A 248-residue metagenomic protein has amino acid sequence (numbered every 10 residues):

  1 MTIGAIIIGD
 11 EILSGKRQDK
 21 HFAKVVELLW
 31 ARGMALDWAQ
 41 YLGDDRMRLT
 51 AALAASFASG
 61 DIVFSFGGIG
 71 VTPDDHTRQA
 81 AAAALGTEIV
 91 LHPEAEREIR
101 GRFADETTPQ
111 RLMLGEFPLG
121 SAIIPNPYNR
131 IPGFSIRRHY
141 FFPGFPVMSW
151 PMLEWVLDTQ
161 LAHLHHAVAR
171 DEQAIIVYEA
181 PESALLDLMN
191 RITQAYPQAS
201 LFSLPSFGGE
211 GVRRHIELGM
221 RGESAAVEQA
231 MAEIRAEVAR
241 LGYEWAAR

Functional and structural regions predicted by a protein language model:
M1-A39, D44, E228: Glycine-rich phosphate/diphosphate-binding loop of Rossmann-like nucleotide-binding domains
G4, D61-I62, G115, A122 (+4 more regions): Structural motif
I8-D10, S65-P73, L204, R221-E223: Glycine-rich beta-strand-to-loop/alpha-helix junction loops that act as flexible
V26-A84: N-terminal small/polar loop signature for handling phosphorylated ligands or for N-terminal nucleophile
Y41-D44, E94, L112, A180: Short beta->alpha linker loops
R48-A51, D75-L164: Proline/glycine-rich low-complexity loops and linkers
R138-E237: An accessory alpha-helical subdomain
L201, E237-R248: Conserved short beta-strand edge segments in small beta-sheet-based binding/regulatory domains
